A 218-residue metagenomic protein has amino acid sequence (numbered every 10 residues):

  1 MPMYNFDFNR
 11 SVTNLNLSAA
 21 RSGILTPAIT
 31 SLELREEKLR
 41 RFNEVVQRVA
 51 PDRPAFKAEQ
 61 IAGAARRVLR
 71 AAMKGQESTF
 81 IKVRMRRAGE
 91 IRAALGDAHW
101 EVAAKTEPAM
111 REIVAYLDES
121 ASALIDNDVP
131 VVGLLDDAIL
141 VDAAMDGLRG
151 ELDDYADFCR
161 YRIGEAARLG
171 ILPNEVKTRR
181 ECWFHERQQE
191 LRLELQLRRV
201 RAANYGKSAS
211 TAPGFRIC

Functional and structural regions predicted by a protein language model:
M1-A109, D146-C218: Terminal, membrane-proximal amphipathic helices and intrinsically disordered targeting/regulatory segments
P108, E112-V141: Membrane-inserting effector segments that mediate pore formation, membrane fusion, or transient membrane insertion
